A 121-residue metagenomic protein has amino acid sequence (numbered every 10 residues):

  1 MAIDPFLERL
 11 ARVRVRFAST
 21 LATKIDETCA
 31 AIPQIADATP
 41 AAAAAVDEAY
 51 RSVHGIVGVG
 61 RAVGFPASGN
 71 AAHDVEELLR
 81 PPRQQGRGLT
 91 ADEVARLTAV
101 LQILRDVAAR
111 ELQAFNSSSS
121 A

Functional and structural regions predicted by a protein language model:
M1-R9, A44-R51: Short, charged, low-hydrophobicity "junction" segments
A2-C29, Q84-A121: Amphipathic, coiled-coil-like alpha-helical segments
D26-C29, P33, H54, H73 (+2 more regions): A specific heptad-register position in long alpha-helical coiled-coils used by two-component signaling proteins
A30-D47: Helix-loop segments that flank and shape redox-cofactor active sites
A38-A42, P81, Q85-L89: Conserved catalytic segment of histidine kinase HATPase_c domains, centered on the N-box/ATP-lid region
A43-R80: Extended, amphipathic alpha-helices with heptad-repeat/coiled-coil or helix-bundle character that serve as
